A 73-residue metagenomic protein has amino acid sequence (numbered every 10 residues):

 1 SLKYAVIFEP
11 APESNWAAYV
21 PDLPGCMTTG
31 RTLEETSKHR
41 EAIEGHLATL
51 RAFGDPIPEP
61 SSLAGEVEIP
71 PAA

Functional and structural regions predicted by a protein language model:
S1-A5, R40-A73: Short, charged, surface-exposed hinge/linker loops at domain edges that act as mobile lids or interdomain connectors
L2-K3, S14-W16, T29, H46: Broad hydrophobic/π-residue packing in well-ordered secondary structure
F8-L23: Short aromatic-glycine-(Arg/Gly/Cys) micro-motifs in beta-strand/loop hairpins
P21, C26, L50: Short glycine- and Lys/Arg-enriched binding-loop motifs that mark or flank ligand-binding interfaces
P24-E34: A short, exposed loop/beta-hairpin motif centered on an aromatic-Gly-Thr core
L33-E41: Acidic, aromatic-enriched beta-alpha/helix-loop junctions
